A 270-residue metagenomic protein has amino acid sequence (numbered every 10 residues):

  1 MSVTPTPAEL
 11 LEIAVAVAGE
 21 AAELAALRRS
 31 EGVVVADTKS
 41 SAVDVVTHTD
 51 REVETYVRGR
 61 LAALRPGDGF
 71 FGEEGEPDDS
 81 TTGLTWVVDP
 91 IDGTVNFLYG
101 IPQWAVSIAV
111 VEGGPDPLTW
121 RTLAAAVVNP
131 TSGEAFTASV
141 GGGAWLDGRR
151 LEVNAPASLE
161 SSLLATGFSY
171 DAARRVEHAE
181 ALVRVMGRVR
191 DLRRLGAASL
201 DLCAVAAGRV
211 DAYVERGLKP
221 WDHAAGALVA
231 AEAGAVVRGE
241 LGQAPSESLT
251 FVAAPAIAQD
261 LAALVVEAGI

Functional and structural regions predicted by a protein language model:
M1-I91, I270: N-terminal subdomain of lithium-sensitive/metallo-dependent phosphomonoesterases centered on the IMPase/IPPase/PAP
A14, A18-A21, A125, A144 (+2 more regions): Small-residue (primarily alanine) positions within well-ordered alpha-helices, especially packing/interaction faces
A25-R28, D50, L61, T94 (+6 more regions): Residue-level signal for inorganic ion chemistry
A42, S132, A244-E247: Short acidic/glycine-enriched loop/turn segments that link adjacent beta-strands
D50, E54, E73, D89-D92 (+5 more regions): Acidic active-site catalytic centers that drive phospho-/nucleotidyl reactions and related ester hydrolyses
S80-W145, E160: DPxDG-like acidic metal-binding loop motif
P115-P117, G143-L146, R150-E152, I257-D260: Short helix-loop capping/hinge motifs at secondary-structure junctions, enriched in acidic/polar residues
E152-I270: An extended, acidic
